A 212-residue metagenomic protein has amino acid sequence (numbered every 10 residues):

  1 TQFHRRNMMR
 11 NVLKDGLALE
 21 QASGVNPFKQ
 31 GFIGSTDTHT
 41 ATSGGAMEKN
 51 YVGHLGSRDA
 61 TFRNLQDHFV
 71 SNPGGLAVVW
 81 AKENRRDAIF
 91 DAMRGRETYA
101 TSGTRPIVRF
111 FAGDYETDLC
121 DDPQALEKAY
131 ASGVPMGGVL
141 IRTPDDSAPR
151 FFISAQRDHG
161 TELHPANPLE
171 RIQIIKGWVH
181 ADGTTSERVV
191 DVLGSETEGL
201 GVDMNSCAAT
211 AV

Functional and structural regions predicted by a protein language model:
T1-V212: C-terminal functional module detector
